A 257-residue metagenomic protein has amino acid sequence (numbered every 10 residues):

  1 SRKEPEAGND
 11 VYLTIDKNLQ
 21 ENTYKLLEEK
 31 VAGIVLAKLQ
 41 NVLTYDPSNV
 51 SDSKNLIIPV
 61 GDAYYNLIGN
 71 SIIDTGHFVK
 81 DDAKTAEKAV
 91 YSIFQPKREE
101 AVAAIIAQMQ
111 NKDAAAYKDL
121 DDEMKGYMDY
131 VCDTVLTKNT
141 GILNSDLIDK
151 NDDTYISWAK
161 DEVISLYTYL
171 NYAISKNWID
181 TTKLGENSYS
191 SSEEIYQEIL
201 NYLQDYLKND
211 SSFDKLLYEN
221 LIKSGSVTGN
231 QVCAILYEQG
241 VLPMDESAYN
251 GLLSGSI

Functional and structural regions predicted by a protein language model:
S1-I257: Periplasmic/cell-envelope proteins involved in peptidoglycan metabolism and beta-lactam response
